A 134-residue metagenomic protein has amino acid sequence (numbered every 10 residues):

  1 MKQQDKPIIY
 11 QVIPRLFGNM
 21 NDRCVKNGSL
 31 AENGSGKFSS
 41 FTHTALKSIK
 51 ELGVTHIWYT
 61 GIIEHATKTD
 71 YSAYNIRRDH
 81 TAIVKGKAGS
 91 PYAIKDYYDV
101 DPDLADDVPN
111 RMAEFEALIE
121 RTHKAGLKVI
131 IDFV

Functional and structural regions predicted by a protein language model:
M1-K128: N-terminal structural segment of carbohydrate-active enzymes
V134: Catalytic metal-binding/acid-base residues of hydrolase active sites
